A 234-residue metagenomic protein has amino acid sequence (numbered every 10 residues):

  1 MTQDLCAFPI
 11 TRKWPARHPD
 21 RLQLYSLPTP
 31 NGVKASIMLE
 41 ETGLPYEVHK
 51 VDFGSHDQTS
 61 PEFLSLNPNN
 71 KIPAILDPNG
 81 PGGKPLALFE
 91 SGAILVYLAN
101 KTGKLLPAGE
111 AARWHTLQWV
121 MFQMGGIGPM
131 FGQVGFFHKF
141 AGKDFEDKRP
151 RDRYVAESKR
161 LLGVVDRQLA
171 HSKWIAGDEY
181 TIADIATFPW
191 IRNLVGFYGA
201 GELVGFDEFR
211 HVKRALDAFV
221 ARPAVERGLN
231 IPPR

Functional and structural regions predicted by a protein language model:
M1-R149: GST-like domain detector, emphasizing the conserved glutathione-binding G-site in the N-terminal thioredoxin-like
M38, A99, W190-I191, L229: Active-site-flanking alpha-helical
D52, I182, P232: Short, solvent-exposed turn/loop segments enriched in Gly/Ser/Thr/Pro and often Arg
S65, A221, N230: Phosphate-coordinating loops and pocket residues in cytosolic domains that bind phosphorylated ligands
A93, P223-A224: Alpha-helix/helix-capping structural signal
W119-A221: GST-like fold's C-terminal all-alpha helical module
V225-E226, N230-R234: C-terminal helix/juxtamembrane-tail motif
